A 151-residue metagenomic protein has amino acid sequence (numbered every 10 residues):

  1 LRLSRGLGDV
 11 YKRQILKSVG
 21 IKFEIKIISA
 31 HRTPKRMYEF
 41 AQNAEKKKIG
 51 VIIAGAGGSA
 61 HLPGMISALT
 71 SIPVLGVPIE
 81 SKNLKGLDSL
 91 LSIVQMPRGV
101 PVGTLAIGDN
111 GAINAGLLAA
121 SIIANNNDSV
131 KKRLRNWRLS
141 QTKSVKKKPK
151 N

Functional and structural regions predicted by a protein language model:
L1-Y11: Single conserved hydrophobic/aromatic residue that forms the stacking wall/gate of nucleotide- or nucleobase-binding
R5, G86-N151: C-terminal binding/interaction regions
R13, K17-S18, M37-A41, K85-G99: Active-site-proximal loop->helix
I21-E24, K47, I72, Q95-L105: Glycine/charged-rich beta-loop-alpha catalytic/anionic-binding loops adjacent to active sites
F23-I25, G58, N151: Acidic, glycine/proline-rich low-complexity segments that act as flexible tails and inter-domain linkers
F23-K46: N-terminal beta-loop-helix "entrance" segment that forms/cooperates in small-molecule cofactor or anionic ligand
I27, V77-E80, A106: Short beta->alpha connector loops at strand-helix junctions that form conserved, small/polar/Pro-enriched
F40-P78, K82: Glycine-rich phosphate-binding loop
